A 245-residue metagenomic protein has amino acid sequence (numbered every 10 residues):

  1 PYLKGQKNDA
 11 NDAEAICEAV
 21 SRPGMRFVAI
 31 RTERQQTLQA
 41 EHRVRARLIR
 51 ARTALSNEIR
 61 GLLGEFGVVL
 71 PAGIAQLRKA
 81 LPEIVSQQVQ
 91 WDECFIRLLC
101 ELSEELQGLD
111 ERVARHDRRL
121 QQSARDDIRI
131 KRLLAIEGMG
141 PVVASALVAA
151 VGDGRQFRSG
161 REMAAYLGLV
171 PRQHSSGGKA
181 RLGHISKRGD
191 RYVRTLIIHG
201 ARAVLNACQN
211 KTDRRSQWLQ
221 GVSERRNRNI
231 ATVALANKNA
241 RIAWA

Functional and structural regions predicted by a protein language model:
P1-R43, A80-Q87, G177-R188, Y192: Short alpha-helix plus adjacent loop in nuclease-associated cores
Y2-K4, R132-A135, P141-R228: Phosphate-backbone recognition surface of nucleic-acid-processing proteins
Q6, R31-R34, G67, P71-A75 (+5 more regions): Conserved phosphate/pyrophosphate-binding and hydrolysis machinery centered on Walker-type P-loop NTPases, extending
C17-S21, H42-R45, I49-R52, S56-G64 (+4 more regions): Short, amphipathic alpha-helical segments that act as regulatory/interfacial helices in nucleotide-processing proteins
R43-R132, R215: Glycine-rich, often acidic, oxyanion-interacting loops/wings at catalytic, nucleic-acid, or phospho-protein interfaces
R112, H116-R119, S123, A150 (+4 more regions): Generic, well-ordered alpha-helical scaffold segments in large soluble proteins
S223-A245: Basic, amphipathic alpha-helical segments enriched in Lys/Arg and hydrophobic/aromatic residues
